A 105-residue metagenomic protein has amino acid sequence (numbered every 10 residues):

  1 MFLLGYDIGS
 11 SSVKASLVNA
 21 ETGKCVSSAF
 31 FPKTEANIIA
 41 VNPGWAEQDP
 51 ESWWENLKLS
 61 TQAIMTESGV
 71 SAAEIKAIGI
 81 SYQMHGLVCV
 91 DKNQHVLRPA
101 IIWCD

Functional and structural regions predicted by a protein language model:
M1-P99: N-terminal glycine/serine-rich phosphate-binding loop of ATP-dependent small-molecule kinases, especially carbohydrate
D105: Carbohydrate-associated surface elements
